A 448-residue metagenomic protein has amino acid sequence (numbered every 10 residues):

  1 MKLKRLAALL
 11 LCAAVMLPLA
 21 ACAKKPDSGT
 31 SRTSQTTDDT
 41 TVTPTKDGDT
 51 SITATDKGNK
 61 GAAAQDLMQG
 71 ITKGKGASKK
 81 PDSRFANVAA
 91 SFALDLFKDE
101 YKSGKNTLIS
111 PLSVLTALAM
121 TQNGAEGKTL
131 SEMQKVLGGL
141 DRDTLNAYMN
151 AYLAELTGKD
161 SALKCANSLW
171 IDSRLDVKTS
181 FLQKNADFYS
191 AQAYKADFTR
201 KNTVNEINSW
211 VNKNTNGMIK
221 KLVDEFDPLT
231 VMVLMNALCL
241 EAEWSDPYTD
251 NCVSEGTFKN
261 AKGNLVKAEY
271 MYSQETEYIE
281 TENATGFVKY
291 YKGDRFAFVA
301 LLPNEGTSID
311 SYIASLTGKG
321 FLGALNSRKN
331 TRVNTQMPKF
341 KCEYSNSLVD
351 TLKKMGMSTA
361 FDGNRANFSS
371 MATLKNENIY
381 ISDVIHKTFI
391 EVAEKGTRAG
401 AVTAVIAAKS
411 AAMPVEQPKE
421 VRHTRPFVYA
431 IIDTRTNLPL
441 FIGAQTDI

Functional and structural regions predicted by a protein language model:
K2-F198: Detector for small/aliphatic-rich hydrophobic stretches
M16, G58-T72, K375-N378, V384-F389 (+3 more regions): Non-catalytic interaction/Regulatory regions outside core domains
S51-A63, G104, T144-N304, N326-P414: Non-catalytic, conformational "gating/processing" segments within enzyme and secreted inhibitor domains
A93, N283-G286, K387, R425-Y429: Short glycine-rich loop/turn motifs
N106-L130, V288-Y290, E416-I448: Feature captures eukaryotic membrane-trafficking machinery centered on endolysosomal pathways and lysosome-related
G127-M133, T307-D310, Y344-N346, G400-A401 (+1 more regions): Extracytoplasmic/secreted cell-surface and envelope-processing proteins
M133-L137, Y248-E255, D310-G318: Short Gly/aromatic-enriched secondary-structure transition segments
P303-K329: Internal alpha/beta scaffold segment
